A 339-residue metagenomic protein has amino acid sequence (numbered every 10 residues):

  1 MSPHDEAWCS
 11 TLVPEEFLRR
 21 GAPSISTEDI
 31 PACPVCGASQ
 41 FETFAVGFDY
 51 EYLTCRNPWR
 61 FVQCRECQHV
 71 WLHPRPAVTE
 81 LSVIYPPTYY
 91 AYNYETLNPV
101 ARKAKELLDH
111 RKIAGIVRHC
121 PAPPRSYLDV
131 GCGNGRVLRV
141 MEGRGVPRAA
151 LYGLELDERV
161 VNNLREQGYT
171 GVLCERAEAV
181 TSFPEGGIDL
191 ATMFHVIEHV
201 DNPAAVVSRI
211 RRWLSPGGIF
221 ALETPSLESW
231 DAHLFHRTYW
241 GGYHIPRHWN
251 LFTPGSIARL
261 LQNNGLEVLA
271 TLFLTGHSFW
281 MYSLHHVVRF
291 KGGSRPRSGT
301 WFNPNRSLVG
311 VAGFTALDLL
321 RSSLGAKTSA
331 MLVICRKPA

Functional and structural regions predicted by a protein language model:
M1-F194, A204-V207, F273-L274, G299-T300 (+4 more regions): Conserved N-terminal segment of class I S-adenosyl-L-methionine
S10-F17, L222-N250, G255-L260, H286: Short, glycine-/aromatic-enriched active-site segment of Class I SAM-dependent methyltransferases
F48-L53, L269-G299: Conserved catalytic loop of SAM-dependent methyltransferase domains
Y89-L97, H236-H244, H285-S294: Short glycine/proline- and charge-enriched loop/turn segments that cap or connect secondary-structure elements
V160, E228-W230, T275-H277: Feature marks short, surface-exposed loop/turn motifs that line or immediately flank catalytic pockets and channel
H195-H199: A short His-aromatic
D201-A205, A232: Short N-terminal helix/helix-N-cap motif within the alpha/beta-hydrolase-1
A204-I219: A short glycine-rich, Lys/Arg-flanked "PGG" loop and its adjoining helix->strand segment in the class I
